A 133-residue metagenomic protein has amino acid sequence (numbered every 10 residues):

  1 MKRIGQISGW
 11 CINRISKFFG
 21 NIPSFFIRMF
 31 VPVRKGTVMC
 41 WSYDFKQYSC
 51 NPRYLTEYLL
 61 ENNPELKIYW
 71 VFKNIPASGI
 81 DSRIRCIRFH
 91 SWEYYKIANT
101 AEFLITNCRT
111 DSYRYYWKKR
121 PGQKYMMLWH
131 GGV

Functional and structural regions predicted by a protein language model:
M1-M39, D44: Membrane-proximal basic amphipathic "stem/tether" segments
T37-V133: Active-site and donor-binding regions of nucleotide-sugar-utilizing enzymes
